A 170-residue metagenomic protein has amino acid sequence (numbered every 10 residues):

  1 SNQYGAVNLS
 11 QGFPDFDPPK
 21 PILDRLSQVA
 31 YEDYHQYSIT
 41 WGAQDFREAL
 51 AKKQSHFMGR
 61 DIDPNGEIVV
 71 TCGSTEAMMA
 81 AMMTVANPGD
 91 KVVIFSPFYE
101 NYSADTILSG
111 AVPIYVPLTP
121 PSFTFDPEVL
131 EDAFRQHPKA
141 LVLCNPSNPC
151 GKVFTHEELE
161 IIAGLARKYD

Functional and structural regions predicted by a protein language model:
S1-C72, A80: N-terminal small-domain helix-loop-helix segment of the aminotransferase-like
Y4, S109, K168-Y169: Helix C-cap/helix->beta junction micro-motif
T84-T106: Conserved PLP-anchoring active-site segment centered on the Schiff-base-forming lysine
S96, Y115-T119: Short beta->alpha connector loops at strand-helix junctions that form conserved, small/polar/Pro-enriched
L108-I114: A short helix-loop-beta submotif of the ANL/AMP-binding
T119-D170: Active-site phosphate-binding strand-loop segment of PLP-dependent enzymes
